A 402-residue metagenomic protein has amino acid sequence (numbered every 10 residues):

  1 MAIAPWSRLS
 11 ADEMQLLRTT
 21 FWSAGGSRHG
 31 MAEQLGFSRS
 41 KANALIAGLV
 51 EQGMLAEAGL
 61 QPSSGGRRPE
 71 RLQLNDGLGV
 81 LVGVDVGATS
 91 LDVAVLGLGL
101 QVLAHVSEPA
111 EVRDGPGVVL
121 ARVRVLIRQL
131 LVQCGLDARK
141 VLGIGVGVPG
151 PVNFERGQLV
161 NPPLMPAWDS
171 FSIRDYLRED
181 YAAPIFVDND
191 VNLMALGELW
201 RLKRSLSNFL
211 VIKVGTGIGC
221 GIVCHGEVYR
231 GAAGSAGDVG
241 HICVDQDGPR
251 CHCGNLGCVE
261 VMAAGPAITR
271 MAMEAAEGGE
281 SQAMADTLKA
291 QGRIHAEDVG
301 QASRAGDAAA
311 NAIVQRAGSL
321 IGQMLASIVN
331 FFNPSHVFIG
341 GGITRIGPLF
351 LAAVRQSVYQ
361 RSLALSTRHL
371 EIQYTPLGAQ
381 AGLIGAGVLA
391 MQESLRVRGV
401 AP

Functional and structural regions predicted by a protein language model:
M1-L60, S64-K140, Y181, Q246-D247 (+2 more regions): ATP-binding/phosphotransfer module of carbohydrate and carboxylate kinases, centering on a glycine-rich
G83-D85, L98, L142-R270, G385-P402: Phosphate-binding/catalytic loop of phosphoryl-transfer enzymes
